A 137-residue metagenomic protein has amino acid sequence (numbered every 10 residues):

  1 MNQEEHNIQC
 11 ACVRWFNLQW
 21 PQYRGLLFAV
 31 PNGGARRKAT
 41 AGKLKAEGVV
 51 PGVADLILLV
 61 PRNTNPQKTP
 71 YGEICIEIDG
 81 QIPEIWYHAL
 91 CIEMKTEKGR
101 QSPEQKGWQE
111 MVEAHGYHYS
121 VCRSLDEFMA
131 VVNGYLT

Functional and structural regions predicted by a protein language model:
M1-T137: Catalytic phosphate/metal-binding cores of nucleic-acid and nucleotide-processing enzymes, i.e., regions that mediate
